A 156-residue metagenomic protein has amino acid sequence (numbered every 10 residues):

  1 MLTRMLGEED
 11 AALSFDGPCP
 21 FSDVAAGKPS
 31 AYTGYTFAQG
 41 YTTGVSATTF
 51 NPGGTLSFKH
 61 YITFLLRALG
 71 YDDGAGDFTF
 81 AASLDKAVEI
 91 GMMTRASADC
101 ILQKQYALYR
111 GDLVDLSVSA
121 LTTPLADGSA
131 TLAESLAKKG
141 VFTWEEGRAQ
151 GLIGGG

Functional and structural regions predicted by a protein language model:
T3-A31, Q39-K59, L66-A107, A120-G156: Feature responds to low-complexity, polar/acidic, surface-exposed segments characteristic of secreted/exported proteins
